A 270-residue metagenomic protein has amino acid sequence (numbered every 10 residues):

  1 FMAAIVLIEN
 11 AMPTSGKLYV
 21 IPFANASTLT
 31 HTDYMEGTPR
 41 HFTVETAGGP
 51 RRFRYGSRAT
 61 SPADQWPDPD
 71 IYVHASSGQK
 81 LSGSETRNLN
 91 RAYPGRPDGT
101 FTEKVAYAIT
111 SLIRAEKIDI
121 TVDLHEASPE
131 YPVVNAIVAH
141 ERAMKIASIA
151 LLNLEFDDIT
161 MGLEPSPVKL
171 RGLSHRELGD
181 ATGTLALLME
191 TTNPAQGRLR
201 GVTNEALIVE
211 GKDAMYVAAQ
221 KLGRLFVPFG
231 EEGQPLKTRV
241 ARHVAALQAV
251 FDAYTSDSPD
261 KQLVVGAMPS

Functional and structural regions predicted by a protein language model:
F1-L152: Active-site/substrate-binding loop(s) of hydrolase catalytic cores
F101-A108, L112-I120, L124, P129-S270: C-terminal accessory segments enriched in acidic
